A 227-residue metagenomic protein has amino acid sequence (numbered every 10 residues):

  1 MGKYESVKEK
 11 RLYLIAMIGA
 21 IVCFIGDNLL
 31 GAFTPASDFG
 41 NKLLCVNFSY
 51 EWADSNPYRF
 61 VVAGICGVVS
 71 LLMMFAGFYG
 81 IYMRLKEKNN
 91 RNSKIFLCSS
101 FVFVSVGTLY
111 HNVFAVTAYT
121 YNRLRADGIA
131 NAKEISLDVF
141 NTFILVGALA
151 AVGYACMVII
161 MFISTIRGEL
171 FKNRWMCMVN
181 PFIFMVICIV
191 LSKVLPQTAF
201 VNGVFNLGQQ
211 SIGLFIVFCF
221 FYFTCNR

Functional and structural regions predicted by a protein language model:
M1-R227: Hydrophobic, aromatic-enriched alpha-helical segments typical of multi-pass transmembrane helices
